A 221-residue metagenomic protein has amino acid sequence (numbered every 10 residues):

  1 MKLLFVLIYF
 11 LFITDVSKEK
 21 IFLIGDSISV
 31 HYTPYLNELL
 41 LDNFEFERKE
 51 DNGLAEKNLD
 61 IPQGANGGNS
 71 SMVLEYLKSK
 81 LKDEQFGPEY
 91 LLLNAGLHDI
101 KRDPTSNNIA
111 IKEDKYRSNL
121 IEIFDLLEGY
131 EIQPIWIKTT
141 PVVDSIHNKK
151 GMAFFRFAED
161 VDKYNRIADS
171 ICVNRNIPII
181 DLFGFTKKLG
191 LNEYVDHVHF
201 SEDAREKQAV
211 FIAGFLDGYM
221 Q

Functional and structural regions predicted by a protein language model:
M1-E19: Bacterial Sec-dependent signal peptides at the C-terminal "C-region" and cleavage site
K2, L41-N43, G129, N174: Short, well-ordered coil/turn elements that cap or connect secondary structure elements
K2-F5, G25, N37, I109 (+2 more regions): Short linear sequence motifs
V6, S27-V30, V161-D162: Short amphipathic alpha-helical surface micro-motifs
S17-S118: Conserved SGNH/GDSL esterase-like catalytic core that processes O-acyl groups on lipids and polysaccharides
S71-Q221: Alpha-helical cap/lid subdomain in secreted, periplasmic, or secretory-pathway luminal O-acyl-processing enzymes
